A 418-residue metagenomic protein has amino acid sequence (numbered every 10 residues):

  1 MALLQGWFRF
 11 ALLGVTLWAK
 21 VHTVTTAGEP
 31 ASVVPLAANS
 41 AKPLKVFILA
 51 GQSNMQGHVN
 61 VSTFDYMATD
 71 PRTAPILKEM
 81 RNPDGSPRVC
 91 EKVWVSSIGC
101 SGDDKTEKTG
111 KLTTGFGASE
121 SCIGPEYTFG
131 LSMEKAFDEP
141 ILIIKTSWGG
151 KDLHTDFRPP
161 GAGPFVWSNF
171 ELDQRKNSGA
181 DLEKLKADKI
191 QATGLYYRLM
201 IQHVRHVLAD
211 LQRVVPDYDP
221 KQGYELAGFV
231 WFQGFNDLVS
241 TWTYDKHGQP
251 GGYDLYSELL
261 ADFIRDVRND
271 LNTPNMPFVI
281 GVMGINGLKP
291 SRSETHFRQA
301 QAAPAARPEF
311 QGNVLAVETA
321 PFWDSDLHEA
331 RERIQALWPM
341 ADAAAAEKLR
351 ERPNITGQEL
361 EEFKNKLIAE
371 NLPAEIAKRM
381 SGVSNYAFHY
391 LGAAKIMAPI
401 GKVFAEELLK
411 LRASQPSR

Functional and structural regions predicted by a protein language model:
M1-A11: Bacterial N-terminal signal peptides that target proteins for export
M1-A2, A19, L49: Intrinsic low-complexity/disordered segments
F10-K20: Bacterial N-terminal signal peptides
V24-R418: Cell-envelope and extracellular/periplasmic
